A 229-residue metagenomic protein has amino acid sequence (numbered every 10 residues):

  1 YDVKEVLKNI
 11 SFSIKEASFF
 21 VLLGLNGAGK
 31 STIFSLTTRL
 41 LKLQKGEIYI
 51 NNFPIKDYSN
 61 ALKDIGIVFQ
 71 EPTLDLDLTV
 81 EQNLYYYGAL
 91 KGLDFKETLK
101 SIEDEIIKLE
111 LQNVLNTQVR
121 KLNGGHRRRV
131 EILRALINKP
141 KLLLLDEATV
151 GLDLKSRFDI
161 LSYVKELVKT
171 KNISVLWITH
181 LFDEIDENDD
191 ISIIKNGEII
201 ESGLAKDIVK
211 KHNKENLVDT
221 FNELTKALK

Functional and structural regions predicted by a protein language model:
T38: Helix-to-loop junction immediately C-terminal to a conserved catalytic motif
G46-K56, N60-A61: Conserved ABC transporter NBD signature motif
Y85, A89, K96-V114: Conserved ABC ATPase "signature" region
Q118-L122: Conserved ABC ATPase signature
L143-E147: Catalytic Walker B motif of ABC-type/P-loop ATPase nucleotide-binding domains
